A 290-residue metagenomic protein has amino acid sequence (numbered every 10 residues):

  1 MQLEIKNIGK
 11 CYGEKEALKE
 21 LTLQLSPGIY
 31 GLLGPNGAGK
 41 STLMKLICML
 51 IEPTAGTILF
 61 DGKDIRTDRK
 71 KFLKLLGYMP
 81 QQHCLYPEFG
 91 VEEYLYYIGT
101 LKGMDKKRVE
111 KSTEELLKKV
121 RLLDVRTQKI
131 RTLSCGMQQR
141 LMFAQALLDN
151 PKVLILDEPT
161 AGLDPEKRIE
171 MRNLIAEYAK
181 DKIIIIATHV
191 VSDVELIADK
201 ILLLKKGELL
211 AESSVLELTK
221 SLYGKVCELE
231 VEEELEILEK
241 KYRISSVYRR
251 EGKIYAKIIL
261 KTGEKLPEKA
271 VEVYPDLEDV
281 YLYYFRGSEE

Functional and structural regions predicted by a protein language model:
P35-G39: Walker A (P-loop) phosphate-binding loop of ABC-type ATPase nucleotide-binding domains
G56-T67, K71-F72: Conserved ABC transporter NBD signature motif
Y96, T100, K107-V125: Conserved ABC ATPase "signature" region
K129-G136: Conserved ABC ATPase signature
L154-E158: Catalytic Walker B motif of ABC-type/P-loop ATPase nucleotide-binding domains
M171-I258: ABC transporter nucleotide-binding domain
